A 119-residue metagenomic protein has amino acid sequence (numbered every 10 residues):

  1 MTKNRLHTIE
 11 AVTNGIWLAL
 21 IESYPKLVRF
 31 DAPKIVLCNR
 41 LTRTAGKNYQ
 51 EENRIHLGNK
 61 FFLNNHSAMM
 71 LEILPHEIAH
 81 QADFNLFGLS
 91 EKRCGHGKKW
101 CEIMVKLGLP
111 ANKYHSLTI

Functional and structural regions predicted by a protein language model:
M1-E72, Q81-I119: Active-site-proximal or metal-binding-adjacent scaffold patches in catalytic folds
E77: Walker B catalytic acidic pair
